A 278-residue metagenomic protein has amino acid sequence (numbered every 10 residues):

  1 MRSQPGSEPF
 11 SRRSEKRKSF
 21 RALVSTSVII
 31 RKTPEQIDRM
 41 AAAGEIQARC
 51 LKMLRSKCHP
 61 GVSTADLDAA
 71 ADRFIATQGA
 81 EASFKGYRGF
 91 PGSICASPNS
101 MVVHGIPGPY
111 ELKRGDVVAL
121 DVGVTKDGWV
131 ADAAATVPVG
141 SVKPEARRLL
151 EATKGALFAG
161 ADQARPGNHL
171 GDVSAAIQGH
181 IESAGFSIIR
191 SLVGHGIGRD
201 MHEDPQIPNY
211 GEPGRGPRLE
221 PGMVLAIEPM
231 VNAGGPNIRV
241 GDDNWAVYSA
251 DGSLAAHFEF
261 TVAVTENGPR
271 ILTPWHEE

Functional and structural regions predicted by a protein language model:
R2-E278: Active-site neighborhoods and metal-handling regions in enzymes and metal-associated proteins
